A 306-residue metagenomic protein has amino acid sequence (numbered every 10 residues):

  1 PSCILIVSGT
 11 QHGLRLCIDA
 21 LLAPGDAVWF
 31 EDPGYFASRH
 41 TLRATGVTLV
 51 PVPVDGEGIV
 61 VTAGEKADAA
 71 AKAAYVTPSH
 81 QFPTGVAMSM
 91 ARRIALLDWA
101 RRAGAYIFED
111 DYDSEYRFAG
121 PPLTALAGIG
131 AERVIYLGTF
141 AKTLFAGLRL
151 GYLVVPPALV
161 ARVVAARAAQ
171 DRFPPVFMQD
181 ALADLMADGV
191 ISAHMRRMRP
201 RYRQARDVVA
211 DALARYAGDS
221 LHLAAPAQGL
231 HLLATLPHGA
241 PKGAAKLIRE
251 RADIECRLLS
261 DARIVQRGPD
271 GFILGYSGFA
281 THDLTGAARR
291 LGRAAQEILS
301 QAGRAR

Functional and structural regions predicted by a protein language model:
P1-A103, E115-I129, R133-I135, Y202 (+2 more regions): Conserved core of the PLP fold type I
A20-L22, H40, A95-L96, I107-F108 (+11 more regions): A generic "structured core" feature
F30, P51, E109, L182 (+1 more regions): Hydrophobic residues in well-ordered beta-strands that form the structural core
P78-F82, K142, F279: Short glycine-rich anion-binding loops that position phosphate/pyrophosphate groups of nucleotides and phosphorylated
I135-R215, H222-A224: PLP-dependent aminotransferase class I/II
V155, L233-G239, E255-Q296: Conserved PLP-binding active-site segment of the aspartate aminotransferase-like
P200-A210, L221-T235, K242-I248: Conserved glycine-rich beta-strand-loop-beta hairpin in the small C-terminal domain of fold type I
